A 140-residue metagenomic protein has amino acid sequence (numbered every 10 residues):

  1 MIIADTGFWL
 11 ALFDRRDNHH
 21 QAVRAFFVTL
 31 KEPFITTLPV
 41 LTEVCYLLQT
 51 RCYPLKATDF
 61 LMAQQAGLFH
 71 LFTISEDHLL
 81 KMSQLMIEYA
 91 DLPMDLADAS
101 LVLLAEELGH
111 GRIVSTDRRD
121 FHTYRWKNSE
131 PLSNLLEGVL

Functional and structural regions predicted by a protein language model:
M1-T36, Q49-M62, V139-L140: Short, well-structured N-terminal submotif of metal-dependent ribonuclease cores
D5, E43, D98, D117: Acidic active-site catalytic centers that drive phospho-/nucleotidyl reactions and related ester hydrolyses
G7-F8, P39, D77, R119: Alpha-helix/helix-capping structural signal
T37-E43: Short, conserved active-site loops that position catalytic residues or coordinate cofactors/metal ions across diverse
C52-L55, A90, S129-S133: Short, hinge-like loop/turn segments at secondary-structure boundaries
L71-T116: Active-site neighborhoods of divalent-metal-dependent phosphate/nucleic-acid chemistry enzymes
L108-L140: Acidic, PIN/NYN-like endoribonuclease modules and their adjacent C-terminal/linker elements
